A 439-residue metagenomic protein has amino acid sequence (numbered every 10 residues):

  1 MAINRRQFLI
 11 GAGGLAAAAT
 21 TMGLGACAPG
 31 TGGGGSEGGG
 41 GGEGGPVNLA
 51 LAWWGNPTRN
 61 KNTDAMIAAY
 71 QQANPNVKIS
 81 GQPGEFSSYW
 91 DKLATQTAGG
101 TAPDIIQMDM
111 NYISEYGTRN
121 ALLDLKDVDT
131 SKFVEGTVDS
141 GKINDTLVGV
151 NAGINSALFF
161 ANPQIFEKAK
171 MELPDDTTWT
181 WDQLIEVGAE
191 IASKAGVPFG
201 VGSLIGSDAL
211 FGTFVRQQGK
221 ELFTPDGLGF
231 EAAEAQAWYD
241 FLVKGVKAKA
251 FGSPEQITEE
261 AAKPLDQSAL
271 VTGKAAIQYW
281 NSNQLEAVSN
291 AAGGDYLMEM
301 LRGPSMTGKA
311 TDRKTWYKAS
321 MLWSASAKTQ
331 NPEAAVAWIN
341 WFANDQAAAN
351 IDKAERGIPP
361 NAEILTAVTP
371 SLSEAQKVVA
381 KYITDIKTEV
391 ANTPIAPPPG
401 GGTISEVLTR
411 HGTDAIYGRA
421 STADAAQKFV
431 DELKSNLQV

Functional and structural regions predicted by a protein language model:
A2-S114, T130, L173, E259-A261 (+10 more regions): Conserved N-terminal structural module of periplasmic/extracytoplasmic solute-binding proteins
A68, Q72-N76, A169, A248-F251 (+1 more regions): Extracytoplasmic/periplasmic substrate-recognition and gating elements
Q72, G141-A209, K220-Q256, A327-E333 (+3 more regions): Helix-loop-helix "hinge/cap" segment bordering the ligand-binding cleft or interdomain interface
M110-L158, L297-M300, K377, K387: Hinge/lid segment of periplasmic solute-binding proteins
L123-E135, D176-T177, F199-G200, K220-Y239 (+5 more regions): Short, solvent-exposed loop/beta-turn-alpha elements that line the ligand-binding surface or hinge of extracytoplasmic
K220-L297, G303-M306: Extracytoplasmic ligand-binding clamshell segments of periplasmic binding protein
N283-E286, N290, M321-G402: Mature extracytoplasmic/periplasmic domains
V378-E432: C-terminal capping/gating helix-and-loop segments adjacent to ligand/active sites or protein-protein/ligand interfaces
